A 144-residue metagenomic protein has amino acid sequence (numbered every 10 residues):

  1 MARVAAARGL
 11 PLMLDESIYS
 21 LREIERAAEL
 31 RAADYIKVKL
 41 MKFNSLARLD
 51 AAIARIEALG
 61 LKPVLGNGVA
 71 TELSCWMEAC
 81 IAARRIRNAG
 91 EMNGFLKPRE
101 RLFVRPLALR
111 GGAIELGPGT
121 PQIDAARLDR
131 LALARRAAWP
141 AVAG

Functional and structural regions predicted by a protein language model:
A2-P11, I18-Q122: Shared catalytic-loop signature of beta/alpha-barrel
I123-G144: Extended hydrophobic packing segments that form well-structured cores
